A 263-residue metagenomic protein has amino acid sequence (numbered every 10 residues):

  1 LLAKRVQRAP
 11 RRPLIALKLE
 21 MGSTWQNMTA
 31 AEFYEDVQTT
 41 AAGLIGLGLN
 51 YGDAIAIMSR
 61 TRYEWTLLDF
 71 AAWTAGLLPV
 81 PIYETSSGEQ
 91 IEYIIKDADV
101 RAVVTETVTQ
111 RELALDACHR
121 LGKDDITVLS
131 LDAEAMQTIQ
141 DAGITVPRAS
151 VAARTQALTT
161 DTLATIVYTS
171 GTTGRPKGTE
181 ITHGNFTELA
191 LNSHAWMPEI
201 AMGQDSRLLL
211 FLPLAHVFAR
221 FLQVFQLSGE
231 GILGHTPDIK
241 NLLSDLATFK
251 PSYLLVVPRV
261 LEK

Functional and structural regions predicted by a protein language model:
L1-A16, E35: A short N-terminal helical cap/helix-turn-helix that marks the beginning of AMP-binding/adenylate-forming
P10-P13, S130, V146-Y168, R175 (+1 more regions): Conserved pre-ATP/AMP-binding loop-to-beta segment of ANL
I15-F70, S87-I95, H183-G184: Conserved AMP-binding/adenylate-forming core of the ANL superfamily
G22, R111-T160: ANL superfamily adenylate-forming
N27-A31, A164-A190: Conserved AMP-binding A3 loop
Y34-T39, T160, T179-I200: Conserved structural elements of the adenylate-forming
A56-M58, W65, D69, W73-V104 (+2 more regions): Short beta-strand->loop structural element characteristic of the AMP-binding/adenylate-forming
T187-R207, L214-K263: Conserved AMP-binding/adenylation subdomain of ANL enzymes
